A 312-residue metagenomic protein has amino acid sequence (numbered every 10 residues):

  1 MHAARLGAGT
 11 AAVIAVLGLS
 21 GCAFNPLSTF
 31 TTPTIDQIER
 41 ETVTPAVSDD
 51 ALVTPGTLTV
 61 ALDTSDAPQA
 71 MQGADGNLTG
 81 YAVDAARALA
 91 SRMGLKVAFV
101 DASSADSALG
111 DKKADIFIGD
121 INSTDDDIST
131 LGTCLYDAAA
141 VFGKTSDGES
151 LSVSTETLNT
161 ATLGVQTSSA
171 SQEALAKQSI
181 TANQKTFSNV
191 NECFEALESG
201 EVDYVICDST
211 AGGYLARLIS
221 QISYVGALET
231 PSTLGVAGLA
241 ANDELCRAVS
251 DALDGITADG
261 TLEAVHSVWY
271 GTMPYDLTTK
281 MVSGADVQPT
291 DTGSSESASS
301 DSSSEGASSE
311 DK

Functional and structural regions predicted by a protein language model:
L17-G21: C-terminal motif of bacterial Sec signal peptides marking the signal peptidase cleavage site
A23-T42, V83-R92, G148, T160 (+2 more regions): Extended ligand-binding regions for polar small-molecule ligands
F24-E39, E173-S188, D254-K312: Ligand-binding clefts/hinges and TM-proximal coupling segments of bilobed small-molecule sensing domains
T32-G119: Extracytoplasmic small-molecule ligand-binding "clamshell" domains of the periplasmic binding protein/Venus flytrap
T59-L62, L151-S171: Short loop->beta-strand "edge-of-pocket" segments that line small-molecule binding or catalytic clefts across diverse
Y81, A98-G110, S150-L151, K185-E195 (+1 more regions): Short helix-initiation/N-cap motifs at beta->coil->alpha
R87, K96-T157: Acidic, polar ligand-binding/catalytic clefts
L135-A140, S209, G213-D254, M273-G293: Periplasmic-binding protein-like
